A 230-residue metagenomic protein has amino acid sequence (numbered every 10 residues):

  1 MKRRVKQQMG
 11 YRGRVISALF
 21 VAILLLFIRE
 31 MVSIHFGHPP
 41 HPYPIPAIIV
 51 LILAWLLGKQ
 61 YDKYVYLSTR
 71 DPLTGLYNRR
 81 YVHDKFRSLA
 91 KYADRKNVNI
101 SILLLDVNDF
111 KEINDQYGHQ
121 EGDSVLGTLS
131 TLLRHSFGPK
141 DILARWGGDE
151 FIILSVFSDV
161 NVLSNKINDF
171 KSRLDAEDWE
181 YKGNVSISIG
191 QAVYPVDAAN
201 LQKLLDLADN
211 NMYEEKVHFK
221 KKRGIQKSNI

Functional and structural regions predicted by a protein language model:
M1-V65, R223-I230: Regulatory sensory/coupling modules that transmit signals to nucleotide-handling catalytic cores
Y66-K85, K96, L105-G118, G127: Conserved nucleotide-binding and Mg2+-coordinating catalytic segments in signaling enzymes
V82, F86, V125-L126, S130-L133 (+2 more regions): Heptad-repeat coiled-coil signal-transmission/dimerization helices
D115, L154-S158, Y194-P195: Residue-level recognition of strand-loop junctions within catalytic nucleotide-signaling folds
I142-R145: A short pre-motif secondary-structure segment
I152-F170: Short helix/loop segment flanking the catalytic signature motif in cyclic-nucleotide metabolism enzymes
S164-K171, D175, V193-I230: Catalytic-core segments of nucleotide cyclases and related cyclic-nucleotide turnover enzymes
